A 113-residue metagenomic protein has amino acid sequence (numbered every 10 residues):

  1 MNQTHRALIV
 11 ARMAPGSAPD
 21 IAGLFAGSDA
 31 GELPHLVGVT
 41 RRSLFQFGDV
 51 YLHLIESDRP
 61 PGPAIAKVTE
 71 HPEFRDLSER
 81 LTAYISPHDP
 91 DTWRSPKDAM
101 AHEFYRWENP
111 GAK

Functional and structural regions predicted by a protein language model:
N2, T40-G48, L77-K113: Glycine-rich beta-strand-turn "strand-cap" elements at beta-sheet edges
N2-P15: Short glycine-/aliphatic-rich beta-strand segments at the starts of folded cytosolic domains
A7, R42, Y51: A broad, low-specificity signal marking well-ordered, structured residues that form hydrophobic/aromatic
I9, I21, H53: Hydrophobic pocket/interface hotspot
M13-T40: Short amphipathic alpha-helical segments
P15, V50-Y51, S57-P63: Short, charged/polar surface micro-motifs in flexible loops or helix N-caps
G31-V39, D58-S95: An amphipathic, aromatic/His-enriched active-site/gating alpha helix that lines ligand/cofactor pockets
